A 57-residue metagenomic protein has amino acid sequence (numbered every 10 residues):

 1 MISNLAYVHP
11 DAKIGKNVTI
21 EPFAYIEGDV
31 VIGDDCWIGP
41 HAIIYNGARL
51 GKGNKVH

Functional and structural regions predicted by a protein language model:
M1-N4: Short, basic phosphate-binding NTP loop
A6, A12, N17-I20, A24 (+5 more regions): A structural motif detector for beta-strand N-caps
